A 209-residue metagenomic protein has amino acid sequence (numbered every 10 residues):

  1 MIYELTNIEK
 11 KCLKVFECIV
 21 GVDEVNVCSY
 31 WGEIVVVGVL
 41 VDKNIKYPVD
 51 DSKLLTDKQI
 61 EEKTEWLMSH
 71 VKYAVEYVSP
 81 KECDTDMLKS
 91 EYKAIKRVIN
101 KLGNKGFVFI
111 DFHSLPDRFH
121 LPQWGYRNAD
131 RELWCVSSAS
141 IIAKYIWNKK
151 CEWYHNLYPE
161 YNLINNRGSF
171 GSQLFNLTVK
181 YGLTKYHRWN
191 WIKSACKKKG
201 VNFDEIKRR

Functional and structural regions predicted by a protein language model:
M1-R209: RNase H-like, Mg2+-dependent phosphodiesterase core, and more generally RNA phosphate-backbone-engaging helix-loop
